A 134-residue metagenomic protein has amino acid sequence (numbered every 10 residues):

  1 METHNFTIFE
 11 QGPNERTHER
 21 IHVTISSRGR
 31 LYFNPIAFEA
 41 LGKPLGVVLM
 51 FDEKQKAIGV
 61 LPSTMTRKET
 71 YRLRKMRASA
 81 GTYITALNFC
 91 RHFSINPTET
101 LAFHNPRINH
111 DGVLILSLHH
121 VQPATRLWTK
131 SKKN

Functional and structural regions predicted by a protein language model:
M1-R30, P35-I36, L41-N134: Long, contiguous, secondary-structure-rich segments that constitute the structural scaffold of globular domains
